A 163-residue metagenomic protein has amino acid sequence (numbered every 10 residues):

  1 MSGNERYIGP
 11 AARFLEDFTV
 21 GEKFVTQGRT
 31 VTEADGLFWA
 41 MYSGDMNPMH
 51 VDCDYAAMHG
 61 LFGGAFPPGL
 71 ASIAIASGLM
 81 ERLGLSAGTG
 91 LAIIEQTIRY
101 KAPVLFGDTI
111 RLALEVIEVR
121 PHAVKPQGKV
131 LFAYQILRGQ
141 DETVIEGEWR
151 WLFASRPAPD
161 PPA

Functional and structural regions predicted by a protein language model:
M1-V20, Y100-A163: HotDog/MaoC-like acyl-thioester-processing domains
S2-E95, R156-A163: Hot-dog-fold acyl-thioester-processing enzymes
